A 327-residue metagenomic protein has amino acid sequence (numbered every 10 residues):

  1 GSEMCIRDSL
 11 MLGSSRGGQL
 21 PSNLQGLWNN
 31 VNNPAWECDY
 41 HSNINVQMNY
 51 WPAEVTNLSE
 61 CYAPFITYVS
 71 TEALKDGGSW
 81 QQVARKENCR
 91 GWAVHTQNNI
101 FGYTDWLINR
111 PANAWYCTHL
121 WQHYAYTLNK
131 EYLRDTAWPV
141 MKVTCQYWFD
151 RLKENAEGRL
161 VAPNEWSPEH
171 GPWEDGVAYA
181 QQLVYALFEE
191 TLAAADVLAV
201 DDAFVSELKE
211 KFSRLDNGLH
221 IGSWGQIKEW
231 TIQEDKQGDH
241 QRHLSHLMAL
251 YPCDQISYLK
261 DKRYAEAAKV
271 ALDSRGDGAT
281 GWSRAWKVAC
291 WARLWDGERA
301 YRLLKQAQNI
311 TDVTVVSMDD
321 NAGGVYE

Functional and structural regions predicted by a protein language model:
M4-C5: Short, small-residue-biased leader/transition segments that mark boundaries at the very start of proteins
L10-L20, P34-Y40, C61, L74-S79 (+5 more regions): Secretory-pathway/luminal and periplasmic proteins that interact with or process carbohydrate-rich
G17-V46, Y50-A53: Long, K/E/R/D-enriched contiguous segments that form extended
G18-L27, L133-D135, K153-A162, V200-E207: Short, glycine/acidic-rich hinge or "gate" loops at secondary-structure transitions that mediate conformational
Q25-C38, R85-T104, R159-Y179, Q226-D239 (+2 more regions): Carbohydrate-binding/catalytic loop surfaces
S42-G78, Q82, N98, D105-E131 (+3 more regions): Active-site core of glycosidic bond-cleaving carbohydrate-active enzymes
V143-V197: Acidic/histidine-rich catalytic neighborhood
